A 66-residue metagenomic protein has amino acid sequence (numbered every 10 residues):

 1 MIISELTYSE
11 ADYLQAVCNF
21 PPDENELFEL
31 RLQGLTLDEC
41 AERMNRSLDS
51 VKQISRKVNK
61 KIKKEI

Functional and structural regions predicted by a protein language model:
M1-P22: Amphipathic alpha-helical segment used for protein-protein interaction
N19-L35: Short amphipathic alpha helix immediately N-terminal
L27, C40-A41: Hydrophobic positions on the alpha-helical face of helix-turn-helix-like DNA-binding modules
A41-E42, N59: Residues within alpha-helical segments
D49: Key DNA-contact positions within bacterial/archaeal DNA-binding proteins
I54-K57: Residues within the DNA-recognition helix of helix-turn-helix
N59-I66: C-terminal flanking helix
